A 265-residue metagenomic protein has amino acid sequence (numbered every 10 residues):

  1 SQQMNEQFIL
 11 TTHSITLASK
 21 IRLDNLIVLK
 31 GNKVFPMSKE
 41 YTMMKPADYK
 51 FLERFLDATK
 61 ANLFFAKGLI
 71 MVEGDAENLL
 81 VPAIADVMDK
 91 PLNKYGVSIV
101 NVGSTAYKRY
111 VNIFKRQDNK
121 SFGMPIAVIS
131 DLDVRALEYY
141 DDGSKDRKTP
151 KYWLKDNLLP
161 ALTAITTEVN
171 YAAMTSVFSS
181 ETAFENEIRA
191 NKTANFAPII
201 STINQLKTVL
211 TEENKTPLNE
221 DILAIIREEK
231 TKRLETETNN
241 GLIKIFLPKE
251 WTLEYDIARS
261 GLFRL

Functional and structural regions predicted by a protein language model:
Q3, A18-L265: Acidic, divalent-metal-binding catalytic cores of TOPRIM and closely related two-metal-ion phosphodiester/pyrophosphate
T11-H13: H-loop/switch region of ABC-family ATPase nucleotide-binding domains
